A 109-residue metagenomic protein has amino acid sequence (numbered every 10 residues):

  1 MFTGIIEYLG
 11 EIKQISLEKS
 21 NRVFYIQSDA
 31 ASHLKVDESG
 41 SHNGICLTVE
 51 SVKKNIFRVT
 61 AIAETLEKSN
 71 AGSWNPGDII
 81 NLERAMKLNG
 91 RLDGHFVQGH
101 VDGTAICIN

Functional and structural regions predicted by a protein language model:
M1-N109: Conserved loop->alpha-helix
